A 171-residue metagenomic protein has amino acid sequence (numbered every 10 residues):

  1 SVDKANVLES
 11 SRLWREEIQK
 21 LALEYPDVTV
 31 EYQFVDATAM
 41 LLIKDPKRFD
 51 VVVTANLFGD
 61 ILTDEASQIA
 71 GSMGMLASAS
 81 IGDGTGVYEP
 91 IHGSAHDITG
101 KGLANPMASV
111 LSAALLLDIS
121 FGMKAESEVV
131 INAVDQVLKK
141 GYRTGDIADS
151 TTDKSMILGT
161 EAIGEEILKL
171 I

Functional and structural regions predicted by a protein language model:
S1, A5-V7, V129, A133-I171: Glycine-rich phosphate/pyrophosphate-binding loop and the adjoining helix
S1-A37, R48-V51: Glycine-rich phosphate/diphosphate-binding loop of Rossmann-like nucleotide-binding domains
S11, P106-V110, T160: Short alpha-helical patches at coil-to-helix transitions and adjacent helical residues in well-structured domains
V35, G102-A104, M156-I157: Active-site nucleophile and cofactor-binding loops and adjacent substrate-binding regions of central metabolic enzymes
L42-Y142: Glycine-rich phosphate/nucleotide-binding loop
